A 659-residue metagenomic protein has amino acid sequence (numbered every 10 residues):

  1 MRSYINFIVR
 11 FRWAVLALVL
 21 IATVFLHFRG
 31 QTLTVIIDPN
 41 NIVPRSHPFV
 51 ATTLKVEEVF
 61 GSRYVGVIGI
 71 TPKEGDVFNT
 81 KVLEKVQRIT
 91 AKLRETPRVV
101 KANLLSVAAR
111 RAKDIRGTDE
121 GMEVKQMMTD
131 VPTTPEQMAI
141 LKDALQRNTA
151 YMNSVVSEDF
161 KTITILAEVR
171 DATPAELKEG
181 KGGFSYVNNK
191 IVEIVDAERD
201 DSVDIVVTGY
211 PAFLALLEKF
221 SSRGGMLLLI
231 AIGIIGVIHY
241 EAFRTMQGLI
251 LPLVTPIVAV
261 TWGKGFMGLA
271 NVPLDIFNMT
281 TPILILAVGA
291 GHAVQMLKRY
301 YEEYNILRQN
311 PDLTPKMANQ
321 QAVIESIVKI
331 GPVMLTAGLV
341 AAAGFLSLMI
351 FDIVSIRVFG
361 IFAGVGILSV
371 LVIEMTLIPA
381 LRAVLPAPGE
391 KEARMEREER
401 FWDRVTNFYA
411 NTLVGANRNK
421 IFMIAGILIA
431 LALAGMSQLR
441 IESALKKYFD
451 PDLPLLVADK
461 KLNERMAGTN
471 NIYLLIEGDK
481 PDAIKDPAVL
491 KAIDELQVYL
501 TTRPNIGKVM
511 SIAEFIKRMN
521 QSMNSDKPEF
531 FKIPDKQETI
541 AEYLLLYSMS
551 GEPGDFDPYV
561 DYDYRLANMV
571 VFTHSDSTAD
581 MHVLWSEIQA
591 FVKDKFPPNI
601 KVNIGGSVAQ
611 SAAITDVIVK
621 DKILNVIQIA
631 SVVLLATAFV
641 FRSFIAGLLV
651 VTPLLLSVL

Functional and structural regions predicted by a protein language model:
M1-V35, A380, P388, R394-L445 (+1 more regions): Signature of alpha-helical transmembrane segments and their immediate interfacial
N6-V9, E218-L274, I350-V354, L624-L659: Interfacial segments of transmembrane alpha-helices in multi-pass membrane proteins
V19-L26, A231-H239, T255, A259 (+9 more regions): Alpha-helical transmembrane segments of integral membrane proteins
G30-V77, L83, P132-V156, T406 (+4 more regions): Solvent-exposed, non-transmembrane loop/terminal regulatory segments of multi-pass membrane proteins
E58, E84, V131-M246, K491-D494 (+1 more regions): Extracytoplasmic
E84-D171, G183, V187, R199 (+2 more regions): Alpha-helical transmembrane helix bundles of large polytopic membrane transport and channel proteins
L269, L286-K298, G331-L339, A343-I350 (+1 more regions): Transmembrane alpha-helices and their membrane-interface boundaries in multi-pass membrane transporters and channels
E303-L339: Helix-loop junctions and hydrophobic alpha-helical segments within the transmembrane domains of large membrane
